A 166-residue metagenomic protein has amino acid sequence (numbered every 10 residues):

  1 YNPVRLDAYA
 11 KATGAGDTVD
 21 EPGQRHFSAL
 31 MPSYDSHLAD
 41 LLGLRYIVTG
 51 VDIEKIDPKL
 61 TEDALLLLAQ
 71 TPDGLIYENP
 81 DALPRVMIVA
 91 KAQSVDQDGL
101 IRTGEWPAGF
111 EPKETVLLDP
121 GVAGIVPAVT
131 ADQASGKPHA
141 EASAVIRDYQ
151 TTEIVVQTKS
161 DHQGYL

Functional and structural regions predicted by a protein language model:
Y1-G23, A29-L166: Flexible, solvent-exposed extracytoplasmic
